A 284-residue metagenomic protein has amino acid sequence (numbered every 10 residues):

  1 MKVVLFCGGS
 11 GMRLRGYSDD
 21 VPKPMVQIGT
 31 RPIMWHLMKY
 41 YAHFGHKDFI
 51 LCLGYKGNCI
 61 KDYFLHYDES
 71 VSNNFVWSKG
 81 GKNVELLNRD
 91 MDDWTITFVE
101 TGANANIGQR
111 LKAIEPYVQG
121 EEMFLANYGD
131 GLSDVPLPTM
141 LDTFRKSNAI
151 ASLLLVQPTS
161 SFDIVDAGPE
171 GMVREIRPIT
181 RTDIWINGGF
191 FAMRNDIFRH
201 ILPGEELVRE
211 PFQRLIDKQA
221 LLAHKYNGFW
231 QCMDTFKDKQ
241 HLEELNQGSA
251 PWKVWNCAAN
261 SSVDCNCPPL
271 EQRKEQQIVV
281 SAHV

Functional and structural regions predicted by a protein language model:
M1, K47, G120-M123, Q219: Short coil/turn segments at beta-strand junctions that form active-site/ligand-binding loops
M1-Y67, N73, F98, R273-V284: N-terminal glycine-rich phosphate-binding loop and ensuing alpha1 helix
V3-L5, L51, A126, A151-L154 (+1 more regions): Structural beta-sheet core signal
M25, I164-A167, A223: A structural signal for short hydrophobic beta-strand segments in well-ordered beta-sheet cores
I33-H36, Q109-A113, P211: Well-ordered alpha-helical segments embedded in enzymatic catalytic cores
I60-G168: Conserved beta-loop-beta/alpha segment of the NTase-like Rossmann-fold superfamily that binds/positions NTPs
E122-L125, L132-R145, V156-S160, M172-C267 (+1 more regions): Catalytic-core segments of class I nucleotidyltransferases/pyrophosphorylases that form NMP-activated intermediates
